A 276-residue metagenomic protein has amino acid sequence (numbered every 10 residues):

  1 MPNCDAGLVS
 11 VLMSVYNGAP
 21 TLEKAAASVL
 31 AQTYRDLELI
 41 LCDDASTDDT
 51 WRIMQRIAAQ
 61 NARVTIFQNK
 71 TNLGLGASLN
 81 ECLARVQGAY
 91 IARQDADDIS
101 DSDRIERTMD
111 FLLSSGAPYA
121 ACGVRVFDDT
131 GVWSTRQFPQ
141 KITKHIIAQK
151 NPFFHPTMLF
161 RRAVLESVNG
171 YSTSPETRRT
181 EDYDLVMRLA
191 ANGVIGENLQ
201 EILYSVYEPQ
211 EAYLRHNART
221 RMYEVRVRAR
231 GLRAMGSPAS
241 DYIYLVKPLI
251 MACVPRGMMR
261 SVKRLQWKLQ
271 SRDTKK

Functional and structural regions predicted by a protein language model:
G7-S10, E38, D184: Cell-envelope/extracellular polymer assembly enzymes that use nucleotide-activated donors
T21-E23, D48-R56, I99, D103: Acidic helix N-cap motif at the loop->helix transition within catalytic regions of sugar-transfer enzymes
A27-D36: Short, acidic, metal-binding catalytic loop of nucleotide-sugar glycosyltransferases
D43-R52, T71, D95: A conserved acidic beta->alpha catalytic loop
Q68-V86, R107: Glycine-rich, basic loop-to-helix element that forms the pyrophosphate-binding segment of sugar-nucleotide handling
I91: Short aromatic/hydrophobic "clamp" motif used to bind/position activated sugar donors
D103-S134: Conserved donor NDP-sugar-binding/catalytic core segment of glycosyltransferases
T143-R219: Conserved nucleotide-sugar donor-binding catalytic segment
